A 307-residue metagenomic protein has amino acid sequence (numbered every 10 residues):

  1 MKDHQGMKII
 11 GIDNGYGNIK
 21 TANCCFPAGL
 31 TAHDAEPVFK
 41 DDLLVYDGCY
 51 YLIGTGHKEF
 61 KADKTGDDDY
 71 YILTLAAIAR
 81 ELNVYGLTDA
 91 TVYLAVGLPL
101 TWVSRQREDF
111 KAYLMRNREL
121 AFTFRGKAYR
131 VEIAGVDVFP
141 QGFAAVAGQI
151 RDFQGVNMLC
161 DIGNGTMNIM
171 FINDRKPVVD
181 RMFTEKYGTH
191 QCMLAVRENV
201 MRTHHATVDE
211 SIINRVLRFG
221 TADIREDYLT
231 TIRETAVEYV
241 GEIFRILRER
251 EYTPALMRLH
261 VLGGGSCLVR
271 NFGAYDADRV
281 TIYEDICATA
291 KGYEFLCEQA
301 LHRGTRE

Functional and structural regions predicted by a protein language model:
M1-L159, K176-Q191, T203, S211-E307: Nucleotide/phosphate-binding catalytic cleft detector across ATP-hydrolyzing and phosphate-transferring enzymes
T21, I169-F171: Conserved blade-register residue in beta-propeller folds
I162-N168: Ser/Thr-glycine-rich phosphate-binding loops at phosphate-binding pockets of nucleotides, nucleotide cofactors
